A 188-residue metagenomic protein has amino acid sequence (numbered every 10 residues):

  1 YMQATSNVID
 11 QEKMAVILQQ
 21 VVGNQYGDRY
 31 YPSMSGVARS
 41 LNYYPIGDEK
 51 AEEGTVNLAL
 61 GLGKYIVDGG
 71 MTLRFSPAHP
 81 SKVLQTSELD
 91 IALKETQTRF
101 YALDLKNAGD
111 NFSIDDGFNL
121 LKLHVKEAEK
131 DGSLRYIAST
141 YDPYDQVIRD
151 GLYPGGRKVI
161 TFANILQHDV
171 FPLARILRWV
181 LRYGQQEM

Functional and structural regions predicted by a protein language model:
Y1-M188: Conserved mixed alpha/beta core segments that line enzyme active sites in large multi-domain catalysts
